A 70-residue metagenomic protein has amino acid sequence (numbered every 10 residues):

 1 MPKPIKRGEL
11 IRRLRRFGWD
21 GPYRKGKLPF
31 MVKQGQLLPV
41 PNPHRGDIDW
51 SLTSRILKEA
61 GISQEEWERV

Functional and structural regions predicted by a protein language model:
M1-V70: Basic nucleic-acid-binding interfaces
